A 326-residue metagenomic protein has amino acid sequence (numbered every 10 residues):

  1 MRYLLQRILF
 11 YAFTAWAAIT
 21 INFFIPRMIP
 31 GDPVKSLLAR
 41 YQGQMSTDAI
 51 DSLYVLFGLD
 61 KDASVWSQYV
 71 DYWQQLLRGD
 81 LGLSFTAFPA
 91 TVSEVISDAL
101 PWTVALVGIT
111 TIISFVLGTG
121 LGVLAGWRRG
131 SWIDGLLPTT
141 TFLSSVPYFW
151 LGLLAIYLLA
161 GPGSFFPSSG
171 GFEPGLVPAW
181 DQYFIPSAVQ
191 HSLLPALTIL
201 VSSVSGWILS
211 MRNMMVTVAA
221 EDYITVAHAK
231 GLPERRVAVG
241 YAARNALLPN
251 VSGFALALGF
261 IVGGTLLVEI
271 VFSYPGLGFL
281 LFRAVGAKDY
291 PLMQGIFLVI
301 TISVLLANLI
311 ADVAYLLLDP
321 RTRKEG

Functional and structural regions predicted by a protein language model:
R2-Y3, I96, L100-I133, Y148 (+1 more regions): Alpha-helical transmembrane segments of integral membrane proteins, especially multi-pass inner/plasma-membrane
L5-Y11: N-terminal signal-anchor/signal peptide hydrophobic helix marking the start of the first transmembrane segment
Y11, G43-Q44, F115, T141 (+4 more regions): Residue-level recognition of pore/gate-forming positions within transmembrane alpha-helices of multi-pass
F13-I21, V65, Y69, G108-I112 (+3 more regions): Hydrophobic alpha-helical transmembrane segments of multi-pass integral membrane proteins
A15-Q68, G163-F184: Hydrophobic alpha-helical transmembrane segments of membrane transport/permease proteins and related membrane-embedded
I21-P30, D71-Q74, T139-G170, T198-L200 (+1 more regions): Membrane-water interface segments at the C-terminal ends of transmembrane alpha-helices in multi-pass inner-membrane
D48, S52, S64, Q68-Y72 (+7 more regions): Generic alpha-helical secondary structure signal
D60-T119: An internal, D/E-rich "acidic patch" concept
